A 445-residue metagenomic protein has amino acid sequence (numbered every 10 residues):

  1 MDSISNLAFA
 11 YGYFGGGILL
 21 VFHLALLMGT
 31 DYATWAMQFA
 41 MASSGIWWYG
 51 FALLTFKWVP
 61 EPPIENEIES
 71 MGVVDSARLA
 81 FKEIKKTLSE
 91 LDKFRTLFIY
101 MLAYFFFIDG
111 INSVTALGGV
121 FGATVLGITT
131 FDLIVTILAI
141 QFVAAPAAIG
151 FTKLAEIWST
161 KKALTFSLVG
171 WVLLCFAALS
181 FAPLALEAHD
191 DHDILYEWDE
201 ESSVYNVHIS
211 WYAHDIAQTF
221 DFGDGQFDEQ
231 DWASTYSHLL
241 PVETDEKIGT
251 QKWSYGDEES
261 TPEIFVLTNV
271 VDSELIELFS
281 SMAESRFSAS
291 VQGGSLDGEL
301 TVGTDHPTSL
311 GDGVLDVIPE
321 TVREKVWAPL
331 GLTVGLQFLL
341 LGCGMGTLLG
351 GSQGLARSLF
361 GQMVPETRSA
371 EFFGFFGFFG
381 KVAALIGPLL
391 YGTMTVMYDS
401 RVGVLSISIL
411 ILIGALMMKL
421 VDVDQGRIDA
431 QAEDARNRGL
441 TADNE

Functional and structural regions predicted by a protein language model:
M1-T55, Y104-T115, I137-T152, S167 (+1 more regions): Substrate-agnostic recognition of the 12-TM MFS/MFS-like secondary transporter fold
M1-Y104, D109-S113, L416-E445: Intracellular loop-helix junctions on the cytosolic face of multi-pass helical membrane proteins
V21-I46, A283, G311, I318-T333 (+1 more regions): A membrane-interface helix-boundary motif in multi-pass transporters
P62-Y100, E201-S281, Q292, L296 (+2 more regions): Juxtamembrane intracellular "pre-TM" segments in multi-pass secondary transporters
A116-L133: Short amphipathic helix-loop junctions that connect adjacent transmembrane helices in Major Facilitator Superfamily/SLC
E156-W171: Cytoplasmic membrane-interface "Motif A"-like loop-to-helix N-cap segments of 12-TM Major Facilitator Superfamily
G170-E197, G313-L330: C-terminal ends and interior cores of transmembrane alpha-helices in multi-pass membrane transporters/permeases
H189-S203, D316-E324, V423-E445: Intrinsic disorder in cytosolic terminal tails and internal cytosolic loops of multi-pass membrane transporters
